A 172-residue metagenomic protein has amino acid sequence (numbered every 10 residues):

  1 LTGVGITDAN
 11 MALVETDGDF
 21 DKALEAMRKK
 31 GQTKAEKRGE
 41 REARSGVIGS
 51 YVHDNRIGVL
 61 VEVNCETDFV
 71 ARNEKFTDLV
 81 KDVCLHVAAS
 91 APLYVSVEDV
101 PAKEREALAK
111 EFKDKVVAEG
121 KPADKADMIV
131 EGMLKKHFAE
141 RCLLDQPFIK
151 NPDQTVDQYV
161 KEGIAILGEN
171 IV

Functional and structural regions predicted by a protein language model:
L1-V172: N-terminal assembly/interaction segments in proteins that build large macromolecular machines
